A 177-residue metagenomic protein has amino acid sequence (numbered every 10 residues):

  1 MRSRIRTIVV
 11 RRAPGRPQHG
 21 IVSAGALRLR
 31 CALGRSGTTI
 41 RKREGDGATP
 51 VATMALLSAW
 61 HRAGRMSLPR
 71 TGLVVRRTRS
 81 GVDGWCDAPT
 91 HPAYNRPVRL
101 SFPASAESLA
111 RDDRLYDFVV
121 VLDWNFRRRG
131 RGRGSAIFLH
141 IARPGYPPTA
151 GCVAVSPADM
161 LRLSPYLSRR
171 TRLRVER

Functional and structural regions predicted by a protein language model:
M1-T149, M160-R172, E176-R177: Cell wall/extracellular polymer interaction/catalysis modules
C152: Short cysteine clusters
S156: Conserved "landmark" site that anchors the functional core of diverse proteins
